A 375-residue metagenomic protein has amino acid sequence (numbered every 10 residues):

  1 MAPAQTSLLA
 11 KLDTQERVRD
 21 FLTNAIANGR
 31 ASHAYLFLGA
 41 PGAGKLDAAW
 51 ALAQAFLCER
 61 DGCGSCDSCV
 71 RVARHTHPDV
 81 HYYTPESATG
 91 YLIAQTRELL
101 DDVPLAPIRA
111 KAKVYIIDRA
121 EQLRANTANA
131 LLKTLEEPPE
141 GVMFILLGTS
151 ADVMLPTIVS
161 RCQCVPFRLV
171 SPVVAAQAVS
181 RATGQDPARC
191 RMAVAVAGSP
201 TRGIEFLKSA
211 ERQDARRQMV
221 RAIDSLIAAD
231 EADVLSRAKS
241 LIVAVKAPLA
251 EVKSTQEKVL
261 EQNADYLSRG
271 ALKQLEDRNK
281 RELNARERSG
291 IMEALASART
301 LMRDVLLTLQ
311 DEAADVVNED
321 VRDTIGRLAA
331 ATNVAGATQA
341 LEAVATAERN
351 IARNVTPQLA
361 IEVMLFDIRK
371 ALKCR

Functional and structural regions predicted by a protein language model:
M1-N126, K133-E136: Clamp-loader machinery-focused feature within the broader ASCE/P-loop NTPase space
M1-Q54, S68-R71, E140-V142, T149-S297 (+1 more regions): Charged, glycine-rich active-site and insertion segments that engage polyanionic ligands
Y115-D118, L131, V142-G148: Structural recognition of the conserved hydrophobic beta-strand(s) that form the central parallel beta-sheet of P-loop
